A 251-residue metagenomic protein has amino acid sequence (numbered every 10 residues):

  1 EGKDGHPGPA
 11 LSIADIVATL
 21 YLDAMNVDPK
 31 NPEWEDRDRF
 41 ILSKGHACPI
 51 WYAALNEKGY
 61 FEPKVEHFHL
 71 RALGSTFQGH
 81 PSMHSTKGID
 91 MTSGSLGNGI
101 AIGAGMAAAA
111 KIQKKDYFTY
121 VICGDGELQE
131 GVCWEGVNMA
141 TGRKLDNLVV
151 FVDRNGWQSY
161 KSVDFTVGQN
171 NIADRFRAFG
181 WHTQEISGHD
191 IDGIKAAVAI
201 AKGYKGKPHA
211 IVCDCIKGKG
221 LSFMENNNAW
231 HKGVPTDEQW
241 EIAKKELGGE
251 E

Functional and structural regions predicted by a protein language model:
E1-D4, D153-N155: N-terminal capping segment at the start of a domain
D4-L11: Structural motif
H6, H46, G79-H80, N98 (+2 more regions): Histidine-centered active-site/metal-ligand motif
L11-G142: Cofactor-binding active-site loop characterized by glycine-rich and histidine/acidic residues
D15, H46-A47, W51, N155-G156 (+2 more regions): Glycine-rich beta-alpha junction loops
I41, V149, E185, A210-V212: Structured core elements
G88, T92-G203: Thiamine diphosphate
I191-E251: Glycine/aspartate-rich loop-and-adjacent alpha/beta segment that forms the canonical ThDP
